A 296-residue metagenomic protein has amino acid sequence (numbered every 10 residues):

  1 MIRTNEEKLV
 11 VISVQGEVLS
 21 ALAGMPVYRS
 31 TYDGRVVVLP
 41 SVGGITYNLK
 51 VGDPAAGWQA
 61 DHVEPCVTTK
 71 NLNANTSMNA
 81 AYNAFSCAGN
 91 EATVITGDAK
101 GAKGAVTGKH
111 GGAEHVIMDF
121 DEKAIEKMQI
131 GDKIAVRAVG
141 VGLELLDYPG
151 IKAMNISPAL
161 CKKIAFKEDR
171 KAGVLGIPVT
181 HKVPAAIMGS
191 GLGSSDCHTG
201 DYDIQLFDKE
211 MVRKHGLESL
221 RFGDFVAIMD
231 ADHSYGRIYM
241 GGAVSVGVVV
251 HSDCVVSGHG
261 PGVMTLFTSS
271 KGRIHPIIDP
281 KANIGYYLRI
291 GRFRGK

Functional and structural regions predicted by a protein language model:
M1-V10: Iron-sulfur (Fe-S) cluster-binding modules
L9-K296: Conserved mixed alpha/beta catalytic, RNA-binding, or beta-rich assembly cores of soluble enzyme, regulatory
